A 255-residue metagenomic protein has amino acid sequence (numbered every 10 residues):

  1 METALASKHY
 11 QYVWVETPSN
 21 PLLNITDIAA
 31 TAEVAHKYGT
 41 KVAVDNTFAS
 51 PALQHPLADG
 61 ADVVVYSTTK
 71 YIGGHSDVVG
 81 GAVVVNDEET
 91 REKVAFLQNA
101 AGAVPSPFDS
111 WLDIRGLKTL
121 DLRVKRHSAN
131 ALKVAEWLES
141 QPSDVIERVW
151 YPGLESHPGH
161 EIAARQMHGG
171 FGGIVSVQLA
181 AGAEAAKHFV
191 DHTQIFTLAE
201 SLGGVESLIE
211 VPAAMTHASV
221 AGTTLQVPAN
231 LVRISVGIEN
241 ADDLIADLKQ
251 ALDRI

Functional and structural regions predicted by a protein language model:
M1-D144, W150, S156: Conserved PLP-enzyme active-site core in the AAT-like
A6, D191, S207-I255: PLP-dependent enzyme catalytic core of the Aspartate aminotransferase-like
G74-H75, P107-D109, M167-G170, T224-A229: Short, flexible turn/loop "capping" segments at secondary-structure junctions
V78-G80, G170-I174, A229-R233: Short, solvent-exposed beta-strand edge segments and adjacent coil->beta transition regions
E88-T90, S156, A180-G182, A214 (+1 more regions): Short, glycine-/Ser/Thr-/acidic-enriched flexible segments
A101-G102, T193-S201, A251-I255: A common structural junction motif
D113-L122, G172-A180, R233-G237: Short, well-ordered beta-strand elements within core beta-sheets of diverse protein domains
L132-Q194, L198-G203, H217-T223: Conserved small-domain helix->loop->beta segment predominantly found in fold-type I
